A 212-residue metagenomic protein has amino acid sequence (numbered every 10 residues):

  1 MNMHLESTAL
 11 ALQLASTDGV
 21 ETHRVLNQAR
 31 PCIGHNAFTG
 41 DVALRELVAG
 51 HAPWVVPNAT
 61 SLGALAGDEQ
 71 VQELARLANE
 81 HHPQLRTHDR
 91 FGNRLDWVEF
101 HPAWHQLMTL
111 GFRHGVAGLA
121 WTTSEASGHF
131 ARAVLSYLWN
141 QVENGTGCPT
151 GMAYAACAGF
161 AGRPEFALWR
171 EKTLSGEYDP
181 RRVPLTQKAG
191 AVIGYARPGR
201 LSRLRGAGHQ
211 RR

Functional and structural regions predicted by a protein language model:
M1-E125: Extended, charge-enriched "interface" segments that sit outside catalytic cores
F100-R212: Glycine-rich flavin
